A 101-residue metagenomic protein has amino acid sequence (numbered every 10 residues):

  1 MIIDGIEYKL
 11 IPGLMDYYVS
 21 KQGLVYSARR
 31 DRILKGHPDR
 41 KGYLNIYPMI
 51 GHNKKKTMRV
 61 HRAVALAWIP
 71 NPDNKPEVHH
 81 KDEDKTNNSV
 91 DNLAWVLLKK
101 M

Functional and structural regions predicted by a protein language model:
M1-V78, D82-M101: Conserved recognition-core residues within compact binding domains
